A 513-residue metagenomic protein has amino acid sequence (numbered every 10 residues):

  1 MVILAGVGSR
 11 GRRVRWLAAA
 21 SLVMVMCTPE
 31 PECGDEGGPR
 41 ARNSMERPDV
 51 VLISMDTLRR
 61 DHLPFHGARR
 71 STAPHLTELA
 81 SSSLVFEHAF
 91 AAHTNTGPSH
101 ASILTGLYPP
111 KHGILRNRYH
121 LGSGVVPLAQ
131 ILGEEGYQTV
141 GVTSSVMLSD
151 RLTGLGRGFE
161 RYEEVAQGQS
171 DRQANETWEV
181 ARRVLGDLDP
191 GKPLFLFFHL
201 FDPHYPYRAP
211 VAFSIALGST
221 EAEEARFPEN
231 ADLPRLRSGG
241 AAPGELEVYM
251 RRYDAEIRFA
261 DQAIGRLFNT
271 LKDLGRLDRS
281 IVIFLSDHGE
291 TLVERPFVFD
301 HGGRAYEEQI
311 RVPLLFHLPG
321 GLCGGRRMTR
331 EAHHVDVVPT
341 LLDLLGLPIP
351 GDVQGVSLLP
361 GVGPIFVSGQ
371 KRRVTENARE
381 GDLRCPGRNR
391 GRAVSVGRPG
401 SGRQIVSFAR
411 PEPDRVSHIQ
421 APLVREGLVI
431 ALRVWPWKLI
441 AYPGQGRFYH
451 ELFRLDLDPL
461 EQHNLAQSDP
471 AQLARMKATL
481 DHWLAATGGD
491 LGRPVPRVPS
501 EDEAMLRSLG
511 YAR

Functional and structural regions predicted by a protein language model:
M1-G11: N-terminal secretory signal peptides that target proteins for export/translocation
A5-G6, A18, F316: Generic extreme N-terminus detector
R10-V14, P31: Short, Lys/Arg-rich cytosolic juxtamembrane segment immediately N-terminal
R15-W16, D502: Short amphipathic alpha-helical segments that mediate assembly, nucleic-acid/protein binding, or membrane association
L17-M26: Bacterial N-terminal signal peptides
V25-R513: Catalytic domains that recognize anionic headgroups
